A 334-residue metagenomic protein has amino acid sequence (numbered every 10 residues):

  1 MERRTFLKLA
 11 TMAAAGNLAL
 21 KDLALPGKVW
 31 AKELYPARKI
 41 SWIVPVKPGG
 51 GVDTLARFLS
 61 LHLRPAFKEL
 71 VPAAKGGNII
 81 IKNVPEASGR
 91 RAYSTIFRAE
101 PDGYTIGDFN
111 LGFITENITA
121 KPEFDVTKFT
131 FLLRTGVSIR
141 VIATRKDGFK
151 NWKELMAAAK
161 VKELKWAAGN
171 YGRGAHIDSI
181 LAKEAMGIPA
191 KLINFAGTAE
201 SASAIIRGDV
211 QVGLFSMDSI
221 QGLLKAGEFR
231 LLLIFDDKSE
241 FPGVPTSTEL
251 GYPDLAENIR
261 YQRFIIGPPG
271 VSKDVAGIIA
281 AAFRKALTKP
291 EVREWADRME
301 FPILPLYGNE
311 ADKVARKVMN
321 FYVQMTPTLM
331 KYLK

Functional and structural regions predicted by a protein language model:
T5, A10, S88, E100 (+3 more regions): Conserved functional loop/turn residues at catalytic and ligand-binding sites
T5-K28: N-terminal export signals
W30-K128, A175, I188-Q211, S219 (+3 more regions): N-terminal (or domain-start) structured segment
L34-K39, K273-K334: An extracytoplasmic/periplasmic, membrane-proximal ligand-sensing/linker region
A73, T95-T105, N117-E200, S247 (+1 more regions): Hinge/capping helix and adjacent helix->loop/strand transition within the periplasmic-binding protein
T105-D108, A167-A168, G213-L214, L231-L233: Structural recognition of the beta-strand scaffold that forms the well-ordered cores of secreted hydrolase catalytic
L111, M217-D218, D236, P269: Short secondary-structure boundary segments
T127-T135, P189-I193, Q221-N258: Short beta-strand->loop
